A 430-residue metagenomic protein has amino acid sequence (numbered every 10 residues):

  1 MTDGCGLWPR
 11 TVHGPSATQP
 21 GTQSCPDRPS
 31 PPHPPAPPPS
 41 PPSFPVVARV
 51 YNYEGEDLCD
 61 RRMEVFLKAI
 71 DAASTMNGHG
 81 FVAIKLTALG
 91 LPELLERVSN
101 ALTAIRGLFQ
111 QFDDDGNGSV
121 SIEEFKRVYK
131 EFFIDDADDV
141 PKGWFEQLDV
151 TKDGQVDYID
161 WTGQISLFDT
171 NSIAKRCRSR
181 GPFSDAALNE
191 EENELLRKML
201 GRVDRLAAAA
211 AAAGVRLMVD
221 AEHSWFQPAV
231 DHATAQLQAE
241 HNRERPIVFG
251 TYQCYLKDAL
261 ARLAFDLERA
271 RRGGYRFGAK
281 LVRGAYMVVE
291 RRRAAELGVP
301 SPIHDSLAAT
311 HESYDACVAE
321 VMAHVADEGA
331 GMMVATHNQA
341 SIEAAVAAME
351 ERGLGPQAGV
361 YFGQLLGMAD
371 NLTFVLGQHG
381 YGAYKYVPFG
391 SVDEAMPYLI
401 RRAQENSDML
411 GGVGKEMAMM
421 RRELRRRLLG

Functional and structural regions predicted by a protein language model:
M1-A17, G21-G430: Positively charged, amphipathic and often flexible ligand-engagement surfaces
